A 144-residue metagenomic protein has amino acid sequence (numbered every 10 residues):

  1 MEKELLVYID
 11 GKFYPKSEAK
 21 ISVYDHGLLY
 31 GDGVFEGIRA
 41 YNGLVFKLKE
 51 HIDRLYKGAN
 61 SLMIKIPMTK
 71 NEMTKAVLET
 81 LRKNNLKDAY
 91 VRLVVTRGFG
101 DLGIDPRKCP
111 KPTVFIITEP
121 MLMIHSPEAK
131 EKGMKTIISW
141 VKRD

Functional and structural regions predicted by a protein language model:
M1-D144: Conserved alpha/beta cores of soluble small-molecule-handling proteins
